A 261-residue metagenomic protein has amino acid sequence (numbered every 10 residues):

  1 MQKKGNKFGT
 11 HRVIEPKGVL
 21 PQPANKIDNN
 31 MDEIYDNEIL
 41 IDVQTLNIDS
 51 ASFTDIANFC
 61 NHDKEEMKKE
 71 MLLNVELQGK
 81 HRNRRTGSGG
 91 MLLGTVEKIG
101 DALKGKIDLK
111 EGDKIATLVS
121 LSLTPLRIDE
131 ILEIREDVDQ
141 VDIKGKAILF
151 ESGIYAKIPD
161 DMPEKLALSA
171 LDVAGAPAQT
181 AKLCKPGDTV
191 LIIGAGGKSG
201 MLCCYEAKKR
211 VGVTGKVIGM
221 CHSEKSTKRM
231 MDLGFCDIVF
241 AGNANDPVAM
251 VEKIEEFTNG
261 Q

Functional and structural regions predicted by a protein language model:
K17-N30: Short glycine/threonine/proline-enriched tight-turn/helix- or strand-capping micro-motif at secondary-structure
D32-N47, N58-S122: Glycine-rich beta-strand-centered segment in the early N-terminal region that forms part of a ligand/cofactor-binding
G90, A102, I115-T189: NAD(P)H dinucleotide-binding glycine-rich loop of Rossmann-like/cofactor-binding domains, especially the beta1-alpha1
T189-V190, V217: Conserved hydrophobic helix-helix packing surfaces used for dimerization/oligomerization
L191-G196: Conserved N-terminal Rossmann-fold NAD(P)-binding element of oxidoreductases
K198-S199, K225: Hydrophobic/small residue at the entry helix of a nucleotide-binding pocket
C203-A207: Aromatic pocket-lining residues of Rossmann-like dinucleotide-binding sites
K208-Q261: Adenosine-nucleotide cofactor-binding segment
